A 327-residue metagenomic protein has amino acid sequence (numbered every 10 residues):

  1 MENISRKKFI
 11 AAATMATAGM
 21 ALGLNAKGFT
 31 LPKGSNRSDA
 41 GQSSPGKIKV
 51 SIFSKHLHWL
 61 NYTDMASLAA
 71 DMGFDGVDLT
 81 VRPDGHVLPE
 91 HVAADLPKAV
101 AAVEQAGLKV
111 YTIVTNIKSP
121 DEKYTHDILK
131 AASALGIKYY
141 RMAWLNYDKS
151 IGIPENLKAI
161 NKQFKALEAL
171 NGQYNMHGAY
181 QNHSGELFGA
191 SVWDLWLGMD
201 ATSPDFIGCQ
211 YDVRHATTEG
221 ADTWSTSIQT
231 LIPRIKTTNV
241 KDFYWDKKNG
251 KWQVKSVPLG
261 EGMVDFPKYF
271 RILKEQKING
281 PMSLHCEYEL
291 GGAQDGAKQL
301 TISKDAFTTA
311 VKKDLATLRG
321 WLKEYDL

Functional and structural regions predicted by a protein language model:
E2-L24, G28-K49, L60-A70, S133 (+3 more regions): Histidine-acidic metal/acid-base catalytic patches
A13-N25, D64-A66, P83, A102 (+3 more regions): Active-site acidic/histidine proton-transfer and metal-coordination neighborhood in alpha/beta enzyme cores
S38-H56, V100, E104, K109 (+1 more regions): Mobile, glycine- and charge-enriched loop segments and immediately flanking short secondary-structure elements within
I48-S54, V77-L79, V110-T115, Y140-M142 (+4 more regions): Hydrophobic faces of well-ordered beta-strands that scaffold small-molecule active sites in alpha/beta enzyme cores
F53-L57, T80-D84, T115-K118, L145-Y147 (+4 more regions): Active-site beta-loop-alpha junctions enriched in small/polar residues
M72-F74, D78-P83, L108: Short, conserved active-site loops that position catalytic residues or coordinate cofactors/metal ions across diverse
T80-K98: Glycine-rich, proline-tolerant flexible connector loops at the mouths of alpha/beta enzymes
P83-L88, D148-G152, E219, G292-A293: A short acidic, helix-capping loop that chelates divalent metal ions and anchors anionic groups
